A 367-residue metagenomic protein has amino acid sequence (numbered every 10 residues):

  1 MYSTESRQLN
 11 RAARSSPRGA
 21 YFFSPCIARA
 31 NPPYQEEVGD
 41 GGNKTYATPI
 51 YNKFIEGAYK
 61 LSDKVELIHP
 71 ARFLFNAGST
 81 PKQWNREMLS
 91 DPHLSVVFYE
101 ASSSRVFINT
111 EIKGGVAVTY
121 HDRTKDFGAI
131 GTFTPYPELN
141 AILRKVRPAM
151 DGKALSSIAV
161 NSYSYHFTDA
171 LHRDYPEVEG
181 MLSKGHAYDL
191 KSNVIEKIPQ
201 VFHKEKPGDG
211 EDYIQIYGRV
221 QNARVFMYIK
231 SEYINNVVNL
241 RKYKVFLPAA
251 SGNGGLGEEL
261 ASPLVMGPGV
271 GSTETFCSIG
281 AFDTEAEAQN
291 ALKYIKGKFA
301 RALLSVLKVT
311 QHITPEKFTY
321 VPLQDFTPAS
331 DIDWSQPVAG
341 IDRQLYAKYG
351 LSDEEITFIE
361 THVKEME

Functional and structural regions predicted by a protein language model:
M1-V96, S102, T124-G128: SAM-dependent methyltransferase catalytic region
F23-S24, S103-T273, G280-I332, Q336-D353: C-terminal substrate-recognition regions of SAM-dependent nucleic acid methyltransferases
P81-W84, K113-G114, M366: Short secondary-structure boundary/capping segments
V96-V97, Y320: Conserved beta-strand scaffold positions in the cores of enzyme catalytic domains, especially in NTP/NDP-utilizing
E354-E367: Short, amphipathic C-terminal "tail helix"
